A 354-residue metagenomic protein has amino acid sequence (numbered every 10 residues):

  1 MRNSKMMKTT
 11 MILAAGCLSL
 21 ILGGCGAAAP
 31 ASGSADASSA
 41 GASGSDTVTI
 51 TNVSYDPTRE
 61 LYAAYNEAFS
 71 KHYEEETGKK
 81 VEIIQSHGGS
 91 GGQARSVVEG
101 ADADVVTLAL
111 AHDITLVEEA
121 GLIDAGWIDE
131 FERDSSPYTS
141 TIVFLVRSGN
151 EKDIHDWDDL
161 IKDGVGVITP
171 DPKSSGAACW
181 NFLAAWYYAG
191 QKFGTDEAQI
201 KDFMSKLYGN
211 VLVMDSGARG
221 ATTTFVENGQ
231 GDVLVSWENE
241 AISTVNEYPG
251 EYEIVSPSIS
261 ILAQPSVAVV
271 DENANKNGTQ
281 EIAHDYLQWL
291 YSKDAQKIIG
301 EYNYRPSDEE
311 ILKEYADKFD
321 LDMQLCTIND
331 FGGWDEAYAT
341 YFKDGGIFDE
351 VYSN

Functional and structural regions predicted by a protein language model:
M1-T49: Short, low-complexity disordered leader/linker segments with a strong preference for bacterial N-terminal type II
G33, A40-S174, Y352: N-terminal segment of the mature folded domain
V53-Y55, V146-S148, G166-F193, Y208-V211 (+1 more regions): Short beta-strand->loop
N66-E75, V98-D102, A111, E118-L122 (+10 more regions): Sec-exported extracytoplasmic/periplasmic mature domains
V143-L145, E253, S266-A268: Residues embedded in well-ordered beta-strands
G149-H155, S174, Y187-T195, N273-A283: Short helix-loop capping/hinge motifs at secondary-structure junctions, enriched in acidic/polar residues
K192-S258: Ligand-binding pocket segment of bilobal, Venus flytrap-like solute-binding proteins
A274-N354: Extracellular/periplasmic juxtamembrane helices and adjacent flexible linkers that interface with membrane partners
